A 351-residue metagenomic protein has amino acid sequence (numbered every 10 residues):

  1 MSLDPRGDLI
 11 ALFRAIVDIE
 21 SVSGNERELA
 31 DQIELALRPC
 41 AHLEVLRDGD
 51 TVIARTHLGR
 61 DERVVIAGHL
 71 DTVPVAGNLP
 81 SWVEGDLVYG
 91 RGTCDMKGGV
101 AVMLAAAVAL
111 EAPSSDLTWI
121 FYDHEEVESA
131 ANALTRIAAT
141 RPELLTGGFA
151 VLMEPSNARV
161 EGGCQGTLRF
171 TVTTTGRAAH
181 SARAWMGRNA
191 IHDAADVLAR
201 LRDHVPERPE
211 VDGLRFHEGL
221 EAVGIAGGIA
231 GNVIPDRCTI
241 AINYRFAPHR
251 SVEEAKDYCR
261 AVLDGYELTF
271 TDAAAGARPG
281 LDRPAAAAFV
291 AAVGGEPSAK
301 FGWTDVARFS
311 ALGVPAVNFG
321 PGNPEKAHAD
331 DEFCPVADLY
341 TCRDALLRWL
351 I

Functional and structural regions predicted by a protein language model:
S2-T93, N323: Acidic/His- and Gly-rich active-site-bordering loop/insert found across diverse amide/peptide-bond hydrolases
D4, P155, G162-G163, R169-I351: Metal-dependent amide/peptide-bond hydrolase catalytic core, centered on the "pita-bread" metallohydrolase fold
I10, R27-D31, V100, E253-R260 (+1 more regions): Short, surface-exposed alpha-helical segments at coil->helix boundaries
R38-L43, D48-D50, T56-R63, A109-D116 (+4 more regions): Short glycine/proline-enriched coil/turn segments at helix->beta-strand junctions
E62-F121, A133, D330: Active-site metal-coordination/substrate-binding segment of hydrolases, especially metallo-dependent peptidases
A67-G68, I120-Y122, V151-E154, T173-T175 (+1 more regions): Short beta-strand segments
D71-E84, T146-G147, G162-T173: Acidic-glycine-rich active-site phosphate/pyrophosphate-binding loop
A101-R169: Acidic/histidine-rich catalytic neighborhood of metal-dependent amide-processing enzymes
